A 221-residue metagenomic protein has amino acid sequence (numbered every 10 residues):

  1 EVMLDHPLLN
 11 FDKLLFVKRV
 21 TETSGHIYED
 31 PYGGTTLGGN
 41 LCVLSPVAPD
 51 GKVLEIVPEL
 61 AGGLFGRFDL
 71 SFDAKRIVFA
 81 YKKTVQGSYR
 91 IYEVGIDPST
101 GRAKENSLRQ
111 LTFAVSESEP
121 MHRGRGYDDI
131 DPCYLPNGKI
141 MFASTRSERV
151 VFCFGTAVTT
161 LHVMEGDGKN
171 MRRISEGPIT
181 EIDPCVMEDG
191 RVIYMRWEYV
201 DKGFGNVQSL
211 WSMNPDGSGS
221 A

Functional and structural regions predicted by a protein language model:
N10, L37, L64-G66, D73 (+6 more regions): Beta-rich catalytic cores
F11, L15-V17, T23-G25, R76-A80 (+5 more regions): Residue position within the beta-strands of beta-propeller blades
V17-A61, K82-V85, Y92-K104, T112: Beta-propeller domains
G33-L37, K83-Y89, R125, V151-V158 (+1 more regions): Short, solvent-exposed loop/turn segments at conserved positions within beta-propeller repeat blades
G39-S45, I91-S99, T156-G168, V207-S218: Beta-propeller blade signature
P49-G63, G95-G126, E165-I179, N214-A221: Multi-bladed beta-propeller domains
G62-R76, S118-G138, P178-R191: Conserved beta-propeller blade repeats
C185-R191, M195-Y199, F204-V207, W211-A221: WD40 beta-propeller repeat blades
